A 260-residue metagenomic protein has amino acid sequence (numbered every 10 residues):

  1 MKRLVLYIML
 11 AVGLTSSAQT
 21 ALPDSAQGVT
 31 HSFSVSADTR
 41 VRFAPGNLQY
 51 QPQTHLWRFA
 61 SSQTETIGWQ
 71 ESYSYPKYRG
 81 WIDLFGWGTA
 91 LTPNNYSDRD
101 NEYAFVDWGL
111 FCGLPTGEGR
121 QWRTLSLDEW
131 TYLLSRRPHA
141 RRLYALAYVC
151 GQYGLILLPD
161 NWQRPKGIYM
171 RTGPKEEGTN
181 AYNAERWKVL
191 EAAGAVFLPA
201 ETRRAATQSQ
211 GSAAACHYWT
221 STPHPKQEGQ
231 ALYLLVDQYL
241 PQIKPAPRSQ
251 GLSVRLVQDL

Functional and structural regions predicted by a protein language model:
M1-A21: Bacterial Sec-dependent N-terminal signal peptides
T20-L260: Conserved positions within compact, well-structured domain cores
